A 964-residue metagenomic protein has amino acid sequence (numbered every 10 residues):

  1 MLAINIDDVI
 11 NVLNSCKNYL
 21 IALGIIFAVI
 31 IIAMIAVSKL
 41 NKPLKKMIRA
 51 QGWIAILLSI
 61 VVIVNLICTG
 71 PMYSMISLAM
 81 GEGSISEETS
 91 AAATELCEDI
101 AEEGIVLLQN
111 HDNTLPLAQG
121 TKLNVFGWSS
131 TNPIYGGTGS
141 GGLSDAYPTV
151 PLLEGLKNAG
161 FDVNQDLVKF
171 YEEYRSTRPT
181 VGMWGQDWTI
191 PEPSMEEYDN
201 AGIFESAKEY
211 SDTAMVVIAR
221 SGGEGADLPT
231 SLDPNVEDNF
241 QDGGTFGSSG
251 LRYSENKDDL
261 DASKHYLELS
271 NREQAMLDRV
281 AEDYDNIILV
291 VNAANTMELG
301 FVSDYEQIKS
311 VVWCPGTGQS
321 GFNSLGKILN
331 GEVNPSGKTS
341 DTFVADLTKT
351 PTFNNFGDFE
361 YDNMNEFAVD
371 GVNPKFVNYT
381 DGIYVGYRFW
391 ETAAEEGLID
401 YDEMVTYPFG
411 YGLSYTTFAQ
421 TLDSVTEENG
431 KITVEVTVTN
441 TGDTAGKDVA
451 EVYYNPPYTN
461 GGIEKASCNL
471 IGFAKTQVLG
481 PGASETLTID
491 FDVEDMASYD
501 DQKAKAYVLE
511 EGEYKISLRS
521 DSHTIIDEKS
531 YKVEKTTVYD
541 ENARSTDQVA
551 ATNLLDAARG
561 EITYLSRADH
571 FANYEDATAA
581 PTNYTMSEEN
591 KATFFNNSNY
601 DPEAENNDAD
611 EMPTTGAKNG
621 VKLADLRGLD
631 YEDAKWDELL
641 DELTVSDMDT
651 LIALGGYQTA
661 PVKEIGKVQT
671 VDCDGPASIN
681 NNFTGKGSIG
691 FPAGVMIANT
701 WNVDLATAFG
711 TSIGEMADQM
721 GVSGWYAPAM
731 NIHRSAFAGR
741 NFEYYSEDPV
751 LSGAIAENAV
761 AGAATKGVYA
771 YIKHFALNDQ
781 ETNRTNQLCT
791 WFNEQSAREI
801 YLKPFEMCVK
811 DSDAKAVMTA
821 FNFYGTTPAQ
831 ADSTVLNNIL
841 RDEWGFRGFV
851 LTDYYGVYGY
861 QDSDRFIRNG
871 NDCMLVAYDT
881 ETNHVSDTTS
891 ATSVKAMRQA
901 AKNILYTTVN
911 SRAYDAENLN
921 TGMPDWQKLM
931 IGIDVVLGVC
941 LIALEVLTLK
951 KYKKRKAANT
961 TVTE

Functional and structural regions predicted by a protein language model:
M1-D500, V508-S522, E541, S545-E964: Glycoside hydrolase catalytic-domain context in secreted enzymes
K505: Extracellular/periplasmic metallocenter environments
T524-R544: Short beta-strand elements
